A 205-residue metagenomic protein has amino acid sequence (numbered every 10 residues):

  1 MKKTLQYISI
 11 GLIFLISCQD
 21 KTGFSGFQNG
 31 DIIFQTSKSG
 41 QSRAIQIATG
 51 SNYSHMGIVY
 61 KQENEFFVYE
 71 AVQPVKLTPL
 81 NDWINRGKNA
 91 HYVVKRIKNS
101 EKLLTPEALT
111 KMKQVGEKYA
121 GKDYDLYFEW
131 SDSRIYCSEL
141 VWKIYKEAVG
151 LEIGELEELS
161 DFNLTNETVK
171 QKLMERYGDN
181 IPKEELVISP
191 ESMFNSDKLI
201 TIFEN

Functional and structural regions predicted by a protein language model:
M1-K2, D20: Generic cytosolic/nucleocytoplasmic N-terminal low-complexity/intrinsically disordered segments
K2-I10: Sec-dependent signal peptide recognition, specifically the positively charged N-region followed immediately by
G11-C18: Hydrophobic h-region of N-terminal signal peptides that target proteins for export in Gram-negative bacteria
C18-N205: Cysteine-nucleophile amide-bond enzymes
